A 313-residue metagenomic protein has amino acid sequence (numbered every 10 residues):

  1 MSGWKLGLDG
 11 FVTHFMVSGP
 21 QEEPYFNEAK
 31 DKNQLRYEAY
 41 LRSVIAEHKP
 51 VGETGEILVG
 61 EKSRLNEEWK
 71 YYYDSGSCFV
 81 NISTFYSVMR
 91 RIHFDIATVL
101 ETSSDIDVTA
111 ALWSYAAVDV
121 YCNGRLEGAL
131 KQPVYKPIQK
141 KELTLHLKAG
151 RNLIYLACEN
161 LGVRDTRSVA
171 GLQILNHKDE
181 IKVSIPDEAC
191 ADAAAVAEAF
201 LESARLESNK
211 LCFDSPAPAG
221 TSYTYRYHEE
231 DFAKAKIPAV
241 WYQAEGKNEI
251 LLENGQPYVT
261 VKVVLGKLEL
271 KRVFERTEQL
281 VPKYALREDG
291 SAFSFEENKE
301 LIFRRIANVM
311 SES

Functional and structural regions predicted by a protein language model:
M1-S77, L153-D214, G220, H228-D231 (+1 more regions): Accessory carbohydrate-binding/adhesion or oligomerization-edge regions at the termini of glycan-active proteins
V80-T84, D95-A97, I138-E142, A199-L201 (+1 more regions): Short structured motifs
S83-H93, K131-K136: Extracellular beta-rich ligand/substrate-recognition surface
R90-I92, I96-V108, T144-A149: Extracellular and analogous surface-interaction loops
V99, T109-W113, K210-P216: Short edge beta-strand/loop segments characteristic of extracellular beta-sandwich folds
T102, D107-Y121, I154: Aromatic-lined ligand-binding clefts that engage carbohydrates, nucleic acids, or primary amines
I106, K148-G150, G246, E253-P257: A glycine-anchored, Pro-Gly-centered beta-turn/N-cap motif
D119-Q173, E229-K247: Beta-strand-rich ligand-recognition modules
